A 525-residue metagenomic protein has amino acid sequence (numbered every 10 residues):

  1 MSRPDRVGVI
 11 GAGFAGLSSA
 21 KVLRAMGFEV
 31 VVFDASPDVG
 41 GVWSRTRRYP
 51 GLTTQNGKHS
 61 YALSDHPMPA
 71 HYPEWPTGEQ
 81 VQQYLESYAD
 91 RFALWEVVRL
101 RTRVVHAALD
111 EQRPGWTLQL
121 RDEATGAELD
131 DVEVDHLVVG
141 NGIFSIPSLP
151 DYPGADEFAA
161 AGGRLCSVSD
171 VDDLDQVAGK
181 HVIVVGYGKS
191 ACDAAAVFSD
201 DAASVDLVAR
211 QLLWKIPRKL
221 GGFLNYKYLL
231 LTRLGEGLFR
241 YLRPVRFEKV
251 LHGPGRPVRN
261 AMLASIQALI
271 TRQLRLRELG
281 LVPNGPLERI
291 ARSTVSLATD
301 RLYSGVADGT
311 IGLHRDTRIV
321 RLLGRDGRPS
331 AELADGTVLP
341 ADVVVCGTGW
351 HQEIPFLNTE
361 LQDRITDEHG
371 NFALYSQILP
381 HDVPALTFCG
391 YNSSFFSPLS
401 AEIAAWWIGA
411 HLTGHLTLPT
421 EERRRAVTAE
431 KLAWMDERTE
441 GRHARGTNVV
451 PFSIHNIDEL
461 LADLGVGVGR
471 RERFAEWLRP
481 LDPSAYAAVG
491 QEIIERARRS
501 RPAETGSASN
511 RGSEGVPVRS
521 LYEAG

Functional and structural regions predicted by a protein language model:
R3, G8-D38, L137-V282, L287-S296 (+3 more regions): Rossmann-like dinucleotide-binding core of oxidoreductases
R6-V9, F14-V98, A209-K215, L269 (+1 more regions): Beta1-alpha1 glycine-rich phosphate/pyrophosphate-binding loop at the start of Rossmann-like nucleotide-binding domains
V39, H181, G347-L416: Glycine/threonine-rich phosphate-binding loop and adjacent beta-strand/alpha-helix elements that clamp
E74-S145, R321-D326: Feature captures the FAD/FMN-dependent oxidoreductase FAD-binding
Q82-V98, T294-R315: Helical element adjacent to the flavin cofactor pocket in flavoenzyme catalytic cores
L100-T102, S167, A209, R315-T317 (+1 more regions): Short loop/edge segments at beta-strand edges and connector loops that shape dinucleotide/nucleotide cofactor-binding
Q211-G222, A385-G525: C-terminal, flexible cofactor-proximal segment of oxidoreductases
S296-D308, D316, R328-P329, A334 (+1 more regions): Glycine-rich, aromatic-lined ligand/substrate-binding cores of catalytic and carbohydrate-binding domains
